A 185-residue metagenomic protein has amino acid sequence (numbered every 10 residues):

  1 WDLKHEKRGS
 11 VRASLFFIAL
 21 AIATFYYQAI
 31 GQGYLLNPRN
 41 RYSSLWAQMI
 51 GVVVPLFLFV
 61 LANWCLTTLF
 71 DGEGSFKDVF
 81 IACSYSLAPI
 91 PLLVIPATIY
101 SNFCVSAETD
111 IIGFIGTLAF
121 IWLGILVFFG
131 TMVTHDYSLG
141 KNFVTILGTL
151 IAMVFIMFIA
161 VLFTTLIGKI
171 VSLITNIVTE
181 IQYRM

Functional and structural regions predicted by a protein language model:
W1-K77: Selected alpha-helical membrane-embedding segments in polytopic membrane proteins
L3-K7, S84, V178, Q182: Generic secondary-structure transition motif, activating predominantly at the C-termini of alpha-helices
K4-K7, K77, K141, K169 (+1 more regions): Context-gated lysine
T24-V52, P96-F120, V154-M185: Membrane-helix interface segments in multi-pass membrane proteins
N63-F158: Hydrophobic alpha-helical transmembrane segments and adjacent short intramembrane/lumenal linkers of inner/organellar
